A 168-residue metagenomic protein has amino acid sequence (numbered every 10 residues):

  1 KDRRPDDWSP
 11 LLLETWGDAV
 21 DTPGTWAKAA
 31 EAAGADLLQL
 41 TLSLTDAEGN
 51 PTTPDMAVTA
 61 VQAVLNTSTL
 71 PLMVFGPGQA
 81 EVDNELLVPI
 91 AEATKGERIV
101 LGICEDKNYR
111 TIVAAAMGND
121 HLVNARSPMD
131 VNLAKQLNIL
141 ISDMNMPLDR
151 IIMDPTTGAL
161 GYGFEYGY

Functional and structural regions predicted by a protein language model:
K1, L38-L40, L72-G76, E97-I103 (+2 more regions): Hydrophobic faces of well-ordered beta-strands that scaffold small-molecule active sites in alpha/beta enzyme cores
K1-T25, G49-T52, G76-A80, G102-I103 (+1 more regions): Active-site mouth loops of central-metabolism enzymes
D7-L11, A35-V64, S68, V74-E81: Glycine-rich, proline-tolerant flexible connector loops at the mouths of alpha/beta enzymes
D21-S43: Catalytic domains of carbohydrate-active enzymes, especially glycoside hydrolases
A27-K28, V58-L65, L87, V113 (+2 more regions): Generic structural signal for well-ordered alpha-helices, preferentially at hydrophobic/aromatic core positions
A30, I90, M153: Conserved, mostly hydrophobic/aromatic
P89-L101, M144-R150: Structural recognition of alpha->loop->beta junctions
K107-Y168: Catalytic alpha/beta core domains of metabolic enzymes, predominantly
